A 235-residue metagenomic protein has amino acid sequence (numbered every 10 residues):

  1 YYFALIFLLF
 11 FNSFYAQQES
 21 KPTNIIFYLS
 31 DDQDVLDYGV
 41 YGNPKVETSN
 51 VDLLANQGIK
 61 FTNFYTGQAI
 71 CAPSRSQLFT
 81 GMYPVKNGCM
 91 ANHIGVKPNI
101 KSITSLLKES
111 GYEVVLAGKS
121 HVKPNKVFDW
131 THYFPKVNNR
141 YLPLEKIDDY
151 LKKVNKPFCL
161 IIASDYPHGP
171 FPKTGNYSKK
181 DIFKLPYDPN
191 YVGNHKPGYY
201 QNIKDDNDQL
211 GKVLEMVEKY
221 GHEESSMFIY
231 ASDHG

Functional and structural regions predicted by a protein language model:
Y2-F3, P22: Structural motif marking the loop-to-transmembrane transition
F3-N12: Bacterial N-terminal signal peptides
S13-G235: Formylglycine-dependent sulfatase
